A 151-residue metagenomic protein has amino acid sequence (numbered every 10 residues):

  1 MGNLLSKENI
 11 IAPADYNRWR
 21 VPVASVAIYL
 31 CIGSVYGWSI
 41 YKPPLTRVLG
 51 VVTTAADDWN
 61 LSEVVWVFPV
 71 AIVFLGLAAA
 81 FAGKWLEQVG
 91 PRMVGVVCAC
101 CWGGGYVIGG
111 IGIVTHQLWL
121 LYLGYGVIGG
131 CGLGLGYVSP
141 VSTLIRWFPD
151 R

Functional and structural regions predicted by a protein language model:
M1-I32: Cytosolic juxtamembrane N-terminal segment immediately preceding the first transmembrane helix of multi-pass
R20-A24, Y36-P43: Helix-loop boundary and gating motifs at the non-cytosolic
I40-L77: Extracellular/periplasmic helix-loop-helix junction of adjacent transmembrane segments in MFS-like secondary
L45, G126, G132-P149: Intracellular juxtamembrane helix-capping segments at the cytosolic ends of symmetry-related transmembrane helices
L77-P91: Helix-to-loop junctions at the C-terminal end of transmembrane segments in multipass secondary transporters
R92-G95, L121: Primarily marks hydrophobic transmembrane alpha-helices of the MFS/SLC 12-helix fold
C100-T115: C-terminal ends and interior cores of transmembrane alpha-helices in multi-pass membrane transporters/permeases
G105, H116-V127: Paired small-residue
